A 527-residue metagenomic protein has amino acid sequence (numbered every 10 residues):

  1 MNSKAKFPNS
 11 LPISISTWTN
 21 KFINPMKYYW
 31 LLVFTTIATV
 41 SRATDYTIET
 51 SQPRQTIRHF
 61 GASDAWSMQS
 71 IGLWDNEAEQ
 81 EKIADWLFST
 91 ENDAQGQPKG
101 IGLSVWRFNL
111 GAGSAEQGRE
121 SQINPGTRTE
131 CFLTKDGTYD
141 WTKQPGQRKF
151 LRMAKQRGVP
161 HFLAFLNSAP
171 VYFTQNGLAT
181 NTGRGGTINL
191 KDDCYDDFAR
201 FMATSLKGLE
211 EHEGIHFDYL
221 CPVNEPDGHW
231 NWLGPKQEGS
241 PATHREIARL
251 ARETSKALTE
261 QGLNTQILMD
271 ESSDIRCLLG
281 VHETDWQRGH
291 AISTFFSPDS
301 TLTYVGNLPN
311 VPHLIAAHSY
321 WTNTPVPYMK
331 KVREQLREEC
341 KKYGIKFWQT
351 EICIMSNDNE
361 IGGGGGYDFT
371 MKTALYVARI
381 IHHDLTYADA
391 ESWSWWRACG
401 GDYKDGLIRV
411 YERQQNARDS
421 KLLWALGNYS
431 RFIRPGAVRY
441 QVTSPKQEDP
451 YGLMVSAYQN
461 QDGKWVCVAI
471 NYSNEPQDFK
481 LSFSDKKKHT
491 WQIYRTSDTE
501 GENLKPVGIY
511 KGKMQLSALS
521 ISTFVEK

Functional and structural regions predicted by a protein language model:
L32-R42: Hydrophobic h-region of N-terminal signal peptides that target proteins for export in Gram-negative bacteria
I48-F217, W230, Q237-H244, R252 (+1 more regions): N-terminal catalytic cores of secreted or lumenal carbohydrate-active enzymes
R58-D64, S104-L110, H161-F165, D218-P222 (+6 more regions): Structural recognition of the beta-strand scaffold that forms the well-ordered cores of secreted hydrolase catalytic
K207, Q237-A374: Noncatalytic carbohydrate-binding groove/subsite architecture in carbohydrate-active enzymes
K346-R431, Y440-K446: Aromatic/acidic polysaccharide-binding cleft in carbohydrate-active enzymes
K446-H489, L519: Carbohydrate-binding surface patches
S484-G501: Solvent-exposed beta-hairpin/edge-strand motifs
P506-K527: C-terminal beta-strand-rich structural cap/linker in extracellular carbohydrate-active enzymes
